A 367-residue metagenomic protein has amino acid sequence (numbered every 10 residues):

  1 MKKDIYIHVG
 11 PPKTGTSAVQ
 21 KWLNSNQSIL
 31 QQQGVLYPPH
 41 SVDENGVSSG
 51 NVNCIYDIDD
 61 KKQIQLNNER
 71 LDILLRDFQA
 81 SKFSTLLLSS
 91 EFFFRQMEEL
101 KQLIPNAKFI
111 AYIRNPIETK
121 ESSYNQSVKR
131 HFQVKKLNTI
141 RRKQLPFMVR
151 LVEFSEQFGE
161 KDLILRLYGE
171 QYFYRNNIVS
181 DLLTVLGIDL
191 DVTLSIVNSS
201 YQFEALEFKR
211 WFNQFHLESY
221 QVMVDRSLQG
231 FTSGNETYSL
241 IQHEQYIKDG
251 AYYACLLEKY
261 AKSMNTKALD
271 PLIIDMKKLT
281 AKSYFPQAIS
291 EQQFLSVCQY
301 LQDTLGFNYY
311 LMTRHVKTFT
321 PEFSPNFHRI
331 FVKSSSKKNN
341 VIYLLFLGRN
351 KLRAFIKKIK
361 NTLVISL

Functional and structural regions predicted by a protein language model:
K2-S366: Anion-recognition interface
